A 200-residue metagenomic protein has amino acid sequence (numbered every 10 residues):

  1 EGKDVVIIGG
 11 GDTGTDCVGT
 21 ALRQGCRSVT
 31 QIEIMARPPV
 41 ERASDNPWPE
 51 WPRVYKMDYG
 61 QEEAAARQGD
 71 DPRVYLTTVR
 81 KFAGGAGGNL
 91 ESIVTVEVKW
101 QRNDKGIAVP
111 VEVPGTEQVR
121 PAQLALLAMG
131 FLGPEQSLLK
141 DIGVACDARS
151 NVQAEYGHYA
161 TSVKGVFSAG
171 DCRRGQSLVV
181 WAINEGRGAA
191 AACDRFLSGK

Functional and structural regions predicted by a protein language model:
E1-G11: Beta1/beta-strand and adjacent pyrophosphate-binding region of the FAD-binding site in flavoprotein oxidoreductases
E1-G2, Q101-Q176: FAD-site-proximal beta/loop scaffold in flavoenzymes
I7-I8, T95, L127, S168: Redox-cofactor binding/interface segments in oxidoreductases and associated redox assembly factors
G10, E33-R37, D171: Cofactor-binding loop segments of dinucleotide-utilizing enzymes, especially the Rossmann-like FAD- and NAD(P)+-binding
T13-C17, R37-E41, K81-A83, W100-N103 (+2 more regions): Flexible loop/turn segments at secondary-structure boundaries
G14-G19, Q24, A169-G199: A conserved FAD-binding loop/helix module that cradles the flavin
V18-K81, K200: Rossmann-like dinucleotide-binding cores of NAD(P)H-dependent redox enzymes
L76-N89, V96-R102: A conserved short coil-to-beta-strand element within the FAD-binding core of flavoproteins
